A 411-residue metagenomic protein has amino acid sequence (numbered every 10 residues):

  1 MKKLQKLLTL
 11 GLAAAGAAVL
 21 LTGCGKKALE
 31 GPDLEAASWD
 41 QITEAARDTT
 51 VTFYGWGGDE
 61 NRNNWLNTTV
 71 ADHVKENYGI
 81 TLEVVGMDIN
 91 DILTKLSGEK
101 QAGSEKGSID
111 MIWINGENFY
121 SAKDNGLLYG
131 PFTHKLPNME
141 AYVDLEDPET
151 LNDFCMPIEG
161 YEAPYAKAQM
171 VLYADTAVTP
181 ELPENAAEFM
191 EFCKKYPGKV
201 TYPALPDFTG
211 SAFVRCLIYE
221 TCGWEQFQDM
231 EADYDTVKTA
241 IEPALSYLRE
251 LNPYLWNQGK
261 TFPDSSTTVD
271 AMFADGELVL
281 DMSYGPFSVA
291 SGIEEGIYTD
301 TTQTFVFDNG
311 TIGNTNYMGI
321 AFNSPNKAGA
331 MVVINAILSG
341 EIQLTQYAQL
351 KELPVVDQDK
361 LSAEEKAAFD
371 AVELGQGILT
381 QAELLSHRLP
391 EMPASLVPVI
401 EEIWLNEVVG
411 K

Functional and structural regions predicted by a protein language model:
V19-G23: C-terminal motif of bacterial Sec signal peptides marking the signal peptidase cleavage site
G25-K27: Bacterial signal peptide processing site
G31-S38, T50-N67, N316: Extracytoplasmic "Venus flytrap"
E35, A271, Q376-K411: Conserved C-terminal helix/tail region of periplasmic/extracytoplasmic solute-binding proteins
Y54-T69, E83-L93, G107-T267: Extracytoplasmic ligand-binding site segments that recognize negatively charged/polar headgroups
A122-P131, P157-E159, S291-V306, D370: Ligand-binding "clamshell"
W256-N323: Extracytoplasmic/periplasmic substrate-binding proteins
T311-I312, N316-L385: Mature extracytoplasmic/periplasmic domains
